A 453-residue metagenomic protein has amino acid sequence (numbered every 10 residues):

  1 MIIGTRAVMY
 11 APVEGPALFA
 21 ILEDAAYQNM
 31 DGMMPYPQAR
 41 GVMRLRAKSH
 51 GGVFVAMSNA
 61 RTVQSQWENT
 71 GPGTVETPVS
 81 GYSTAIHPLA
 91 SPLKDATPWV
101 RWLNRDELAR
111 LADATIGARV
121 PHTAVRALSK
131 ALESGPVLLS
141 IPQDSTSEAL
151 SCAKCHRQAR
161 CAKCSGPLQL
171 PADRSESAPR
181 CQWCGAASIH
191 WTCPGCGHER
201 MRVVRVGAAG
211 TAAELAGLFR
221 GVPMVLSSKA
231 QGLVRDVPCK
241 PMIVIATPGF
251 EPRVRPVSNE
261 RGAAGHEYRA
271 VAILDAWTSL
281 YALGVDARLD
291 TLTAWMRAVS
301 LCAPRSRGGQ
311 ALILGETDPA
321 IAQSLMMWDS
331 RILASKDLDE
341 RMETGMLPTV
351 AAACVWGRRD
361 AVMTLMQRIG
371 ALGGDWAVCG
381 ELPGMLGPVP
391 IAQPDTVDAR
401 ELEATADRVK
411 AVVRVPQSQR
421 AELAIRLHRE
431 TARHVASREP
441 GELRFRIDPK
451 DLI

Functional and structural regions predicted by a protein language model:
M1, G15-L18, K48-V55, P136 (+2 more regions): Loop/turn-to-beta-strand initiation segments
I2-L18, A246-E260: Conserved RecA-like ASCE ATPase "motif II neighborhood" in helicase/translocase motors
R6-H50, F54, H266-A282: SF2 helicase catalytic motif II
A25-Y27, G32-G73, T77-L89, Q143 (+3 more regions): Conserved helicase ATPase motor motifs in RecA-like P-loop NTPase domains
A26-P37, A112-I116, R200-V204, S279-L289: Flexible beta-alpha connector loops of hexameric P-loop NTPases
V55, N59-A153: Conserved interdomain linker/interface between the two RecA-like ATPase lobes of SF2 helicase motors
Y82-A112, F219, Q231-R288, R297-I453: Accessory helical-bundle/CTD segments and flexible terminal tails appended to RecA-like ATPase motors
R119-R220: Cys/His-rich short segments
